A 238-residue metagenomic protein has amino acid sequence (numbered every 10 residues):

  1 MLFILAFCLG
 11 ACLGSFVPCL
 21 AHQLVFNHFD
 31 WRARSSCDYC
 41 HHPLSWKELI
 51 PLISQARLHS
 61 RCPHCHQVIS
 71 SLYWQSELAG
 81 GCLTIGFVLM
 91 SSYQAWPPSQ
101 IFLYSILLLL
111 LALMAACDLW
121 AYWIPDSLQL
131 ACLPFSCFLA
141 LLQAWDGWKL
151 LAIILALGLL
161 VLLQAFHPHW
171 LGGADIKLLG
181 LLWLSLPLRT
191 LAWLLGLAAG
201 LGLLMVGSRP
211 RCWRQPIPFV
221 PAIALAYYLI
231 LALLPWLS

Functional and structural regions predicted by a protein language model:
M1-S238: A membrane-topology feature that recognizes alpha-helical transmembrane segments and their immediate juxtamembrane
